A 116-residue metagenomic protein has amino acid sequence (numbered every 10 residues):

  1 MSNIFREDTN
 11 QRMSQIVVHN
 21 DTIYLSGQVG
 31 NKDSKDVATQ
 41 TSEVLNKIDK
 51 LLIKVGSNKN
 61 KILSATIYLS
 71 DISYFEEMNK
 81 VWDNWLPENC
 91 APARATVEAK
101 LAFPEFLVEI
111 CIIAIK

Functional and structural regions predicted by a protein language model:
M1-L63, L69-K116: N-terminal presequence-like segments and the immediate start of the first folded domain
